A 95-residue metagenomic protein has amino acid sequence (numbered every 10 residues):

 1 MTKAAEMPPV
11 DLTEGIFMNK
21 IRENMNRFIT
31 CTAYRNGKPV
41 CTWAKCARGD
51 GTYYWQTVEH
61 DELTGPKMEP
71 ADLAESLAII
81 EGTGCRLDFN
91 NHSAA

Functional and structural regions predicted by a protein language model:
T2-F17, E59-A95: Mixed-charge, Lys/Arg-enriched low-complexity segments
N19, N24-T30: Extended interaction-bearing regions that mediate binding to partners or small molecules
M25, Y34-I79: Acidic, low-complexity, intrinsically disordered interaction modules
I29, Y53, C85: Short beta-strand/loop motifs in extracellular/secreted proteins, especially within beta-sandwich accessory domains
